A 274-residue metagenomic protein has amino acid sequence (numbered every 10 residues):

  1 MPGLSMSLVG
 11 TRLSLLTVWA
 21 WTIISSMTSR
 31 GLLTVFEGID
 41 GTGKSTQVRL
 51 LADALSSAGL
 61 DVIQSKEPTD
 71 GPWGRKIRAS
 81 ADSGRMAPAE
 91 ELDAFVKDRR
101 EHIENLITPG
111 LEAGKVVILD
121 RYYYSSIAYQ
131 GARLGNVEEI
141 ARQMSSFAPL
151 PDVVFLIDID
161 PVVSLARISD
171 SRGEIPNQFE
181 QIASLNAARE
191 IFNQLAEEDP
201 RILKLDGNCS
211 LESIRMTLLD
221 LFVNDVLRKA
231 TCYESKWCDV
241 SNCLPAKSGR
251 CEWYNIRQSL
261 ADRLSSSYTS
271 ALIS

Functional and structural regions predicted by a protein language model:
S5-S14, W19-W21, S25-S26, S259 (+1 more regions): Low-acidity, Ser/Thr- and Arg-rich intrinsically disordered low-complexity segments
T22-I23, A52, V162-N242, W253-L264 (+1 more regions): NTP-dependent small-molecule kinase module
F36: Hydrophobic anchor at the beta1->P-loop junction of P-loop NTPases
I39: P-loop (Walker A) phosphate-binding loop of NTP-binding proteins
K44: Conserved lysine of the Walker
Q47: Hydrophobic positions on the alpha1 helix immediately C-terminal to the Walker A/P-loop
L60-S146: ATP-dependent small-molecule kinase phosphotransfer cores that center on conserved nucleotide phosphate-binding segments
S126-E190: A glycine- and Lys/Arg-enriched "phosphate-lid" helix/loop adjacent to the NTP-binding pocket of small-molecule kinases
